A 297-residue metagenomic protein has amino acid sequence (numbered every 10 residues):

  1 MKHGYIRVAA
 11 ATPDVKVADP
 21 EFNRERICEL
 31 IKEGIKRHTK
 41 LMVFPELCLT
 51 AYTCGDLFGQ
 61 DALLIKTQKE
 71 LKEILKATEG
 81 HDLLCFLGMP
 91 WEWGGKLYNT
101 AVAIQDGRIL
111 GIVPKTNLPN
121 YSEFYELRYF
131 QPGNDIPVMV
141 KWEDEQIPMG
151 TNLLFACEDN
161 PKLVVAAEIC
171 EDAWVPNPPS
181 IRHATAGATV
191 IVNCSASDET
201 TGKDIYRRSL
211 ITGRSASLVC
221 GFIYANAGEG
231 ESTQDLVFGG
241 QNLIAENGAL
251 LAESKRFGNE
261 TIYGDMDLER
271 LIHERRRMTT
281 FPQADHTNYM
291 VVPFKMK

Functional and structural regions predicted by a protein language model:
M1-K297: Enzyme catalytic cores with a strong preference for nitrogen-chemistry domains
